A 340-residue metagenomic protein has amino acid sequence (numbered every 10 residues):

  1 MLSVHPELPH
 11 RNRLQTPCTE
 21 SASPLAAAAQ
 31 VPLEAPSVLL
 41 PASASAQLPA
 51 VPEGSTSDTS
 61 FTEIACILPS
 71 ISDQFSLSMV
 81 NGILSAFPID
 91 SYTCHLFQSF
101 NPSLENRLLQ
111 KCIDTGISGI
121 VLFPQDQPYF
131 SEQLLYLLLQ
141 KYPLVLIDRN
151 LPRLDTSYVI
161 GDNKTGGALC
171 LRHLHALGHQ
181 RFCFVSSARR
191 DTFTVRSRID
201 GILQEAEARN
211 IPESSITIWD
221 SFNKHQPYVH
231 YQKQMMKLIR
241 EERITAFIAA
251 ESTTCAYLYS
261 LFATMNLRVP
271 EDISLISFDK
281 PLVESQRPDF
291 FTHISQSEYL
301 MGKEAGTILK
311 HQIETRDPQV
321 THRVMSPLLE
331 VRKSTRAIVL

Functional and structural regions predicted by a protein language model:
M1-S60: N-terminal helix-turn-helix DNA-binding module of bacterial transcription factors
R11, S43, L48-R172, M236-R240 (+1 more regions): Alpha-helical recognition/docking segments in bacterial nutrient-uptake and carbohydrate-utilization systems
Q74-I89, G166-L169, F193-P212, Y257-L261 (+1 more regions): Short, solvent-exposed amphipathic alpha-helices that sit in or adjacent to ligand/effector-binding or catalytic
F87-S99, L203-Q226: Short beta-strand elements in bilobed, periplasmic/extracellular small-molecule ligand-binding domains
V159-F184, P227-M236, C255, Q296-T315: Hydrophobic alpha-helical segments within soluble ligand-binding/sensing domains
C170-R209, T321-R336: An alpha-beta-alpha
Q180-R181, E213-I216, V269-L275: Short acidic capping loops at alpha-helix termini that bridge into adjacent secondary structure
M236-L340: Flexible loop/turn connectors
